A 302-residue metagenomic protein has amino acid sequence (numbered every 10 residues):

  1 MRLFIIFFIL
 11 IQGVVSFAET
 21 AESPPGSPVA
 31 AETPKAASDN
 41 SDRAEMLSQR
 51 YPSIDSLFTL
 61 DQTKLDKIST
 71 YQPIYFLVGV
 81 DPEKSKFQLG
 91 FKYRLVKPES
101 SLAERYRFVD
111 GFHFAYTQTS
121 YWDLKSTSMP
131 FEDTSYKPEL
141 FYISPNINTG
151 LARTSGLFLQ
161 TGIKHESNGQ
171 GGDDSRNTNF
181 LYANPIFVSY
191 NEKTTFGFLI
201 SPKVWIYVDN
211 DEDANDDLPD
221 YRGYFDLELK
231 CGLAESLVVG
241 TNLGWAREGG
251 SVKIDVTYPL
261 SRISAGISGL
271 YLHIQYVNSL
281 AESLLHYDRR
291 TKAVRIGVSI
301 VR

Functional and structural regions predicted by a protein language model:
L3-Q12: Sec-dependent N-terminal signal peptides
V14-A18: Sec/Tat signal peptide C-region and signal peptidase I cleavage site
E19-P130, T134-P138: Outer-membrane beta-barrel initiation region
P25-S41, G162, S167, Y207-E212 (+2 more regions): Intrinsically disordered, low-complexity linker/tail regions enriched in polar/charged residues
K64-T70, P98, L102-L237, N242-G249 (+2 more regions): Outer-membrane pore/translocation modules
K86-Q88, F180-Y182, A293-R295: Short hydrophobic/aromatic beta-strand or adjacent loop that forms the aromatic wall/cage of a ligand/substrate-binding
V238-L270: Glycine/small-residue-rich hydrophobic helix-like segments
T291-R302: Outer-membrane beta-barrel "beta-signal"
